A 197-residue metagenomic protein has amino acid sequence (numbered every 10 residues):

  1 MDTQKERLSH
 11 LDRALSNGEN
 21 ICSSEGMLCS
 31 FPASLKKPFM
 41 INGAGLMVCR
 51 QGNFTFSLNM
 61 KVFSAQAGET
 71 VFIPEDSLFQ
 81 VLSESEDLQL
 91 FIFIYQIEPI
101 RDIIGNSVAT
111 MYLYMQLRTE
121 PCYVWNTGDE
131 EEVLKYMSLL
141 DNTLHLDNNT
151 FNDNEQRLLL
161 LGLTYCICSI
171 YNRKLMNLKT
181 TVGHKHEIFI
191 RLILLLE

Functional and structural regions predicted by a protein language model:
M1-Q66: Generic protein-terminus/edge-of-domain signal
D2-C22, L82-L146, S169-K174: A hydrophobic/aromatic-rich effector-binding and dimerization subdomain of bacterial HTH-type transcriptional regulators
P32-S34, A67-G68, D76, E98: Tight coil/turn sites that cap or link beta-strands
N42-G43, A67, D87-Q89, R157: A structure-centric signal for secondary-structure junctions around beta-strands
G45-V48, E132-L139, L159, L163-C166: Amphipathic, well-ordered alpha-helical segments in soluble domains
T55-S57, I73, F79-S85: Short beta-strand His + acidic residue motifs that chelate non-heme Fe in jelly-roll/DSBH and cupin folds
I73-P74, Y95: A conserved hydrophobic position in a structured secondary element of the catalytic/binding core that shapes
Y123-G128, D147-L158, I167-E197: Short, Lys/Arg-enriched, Trp-marked, Pro/Gly-tolerant hinge/linker segments that flank
